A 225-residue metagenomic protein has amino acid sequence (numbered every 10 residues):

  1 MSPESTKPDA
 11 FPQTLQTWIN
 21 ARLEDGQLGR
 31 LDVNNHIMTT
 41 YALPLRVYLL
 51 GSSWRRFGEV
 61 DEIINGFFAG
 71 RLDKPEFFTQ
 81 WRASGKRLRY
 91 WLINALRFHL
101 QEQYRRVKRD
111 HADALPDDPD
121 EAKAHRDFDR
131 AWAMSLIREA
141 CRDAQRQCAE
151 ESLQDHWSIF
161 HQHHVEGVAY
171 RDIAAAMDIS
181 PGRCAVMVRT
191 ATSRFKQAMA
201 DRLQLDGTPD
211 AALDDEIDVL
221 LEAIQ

Functional and structural regions predicted by a protein language model:
M1-Q225: Intrinsic, short, N-terminal disordered tails of RNA polymerase sigma-factor systems
